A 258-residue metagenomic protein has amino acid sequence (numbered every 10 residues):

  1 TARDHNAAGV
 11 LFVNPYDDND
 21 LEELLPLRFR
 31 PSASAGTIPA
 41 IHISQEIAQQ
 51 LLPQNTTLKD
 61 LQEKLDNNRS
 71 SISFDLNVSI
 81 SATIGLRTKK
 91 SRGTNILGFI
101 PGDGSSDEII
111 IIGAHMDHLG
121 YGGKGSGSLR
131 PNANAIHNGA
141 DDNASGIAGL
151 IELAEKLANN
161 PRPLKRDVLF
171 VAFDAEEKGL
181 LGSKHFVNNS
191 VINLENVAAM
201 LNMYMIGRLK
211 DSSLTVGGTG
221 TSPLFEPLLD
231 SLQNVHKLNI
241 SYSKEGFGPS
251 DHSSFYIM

Functional and structural regions predicted by a protein language model:
T1, S34-I41, T83-R87, P131-N143 (+3 more regions): Second-shell loop/turn segments in exported
T1-L25: A conserved hydrophobic secondary-structure block that centers on an alpha-helix together with its immediately flanking
A2, L150, F255-Y256: Hydrophobic residues within well-ordered alpha-helices
H5, G139-L153: Active-site alpha-helical elements of protease catalytic centers
N19-L25, E108-I110, Y121-G127, L180-K184 (+1 more regions): Short, solvent-exposed loop/turn and secondary-structure capping segments
R30-G139, E152-R162: Soluble metallo-hydrolase cores and metallopeptidase-like ectodomains found primarily in the secretory/periplasmic
I38-D60, S105, F173-M258: Metal-dependent peptidase/peptidase-like ectodomains
E152-L181, M203: Short helix-loop-beta-strand segments that form the rim/entrance of peptidase-like active sites
